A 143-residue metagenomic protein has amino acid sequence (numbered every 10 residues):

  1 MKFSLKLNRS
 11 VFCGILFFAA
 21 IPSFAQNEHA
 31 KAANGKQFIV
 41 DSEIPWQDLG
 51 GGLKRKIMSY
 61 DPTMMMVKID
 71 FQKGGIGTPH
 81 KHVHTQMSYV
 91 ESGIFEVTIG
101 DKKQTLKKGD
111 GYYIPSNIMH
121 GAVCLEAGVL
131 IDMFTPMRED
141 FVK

Functional and structural regions predicted by a protein language model:
M1-F12: Bacterial N-terminal signal peptides that target proteins for export
V11-P22: Bacterial N-terminal signal peptides
F24-T63, K143: A short, N-terminal "cap"/entry segment at the start of jelly-roll beta-barrel domains of the cupin/DSBH fold
M65-K81: Conserved short histidine dyad/triad with adjacent acidic residue
V83-F95, G100: Glycine- and acidic-residue-biased ligand/ion/polar-headgroup-sensing regions
E91, K107, E126: A cytosolic small-molecule/anion-sensing beta-strand core signal
K102-S116: Short acidic-glycine-tyrosine-enriched beta hairpin
S116-D140: Ligand-binding loop in jelly-roll beta-barrel domains
